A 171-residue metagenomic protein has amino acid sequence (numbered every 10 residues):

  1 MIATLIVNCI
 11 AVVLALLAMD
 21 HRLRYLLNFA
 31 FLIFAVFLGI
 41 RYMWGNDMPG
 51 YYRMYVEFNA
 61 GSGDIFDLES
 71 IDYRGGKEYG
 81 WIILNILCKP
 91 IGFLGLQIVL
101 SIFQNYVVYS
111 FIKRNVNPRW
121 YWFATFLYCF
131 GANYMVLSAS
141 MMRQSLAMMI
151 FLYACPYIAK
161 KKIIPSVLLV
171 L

Functional and structural regions predicted by a protein language model:
M1-F34: Start-transfer (signal-anchor) and selected internal transmembrane alpha helices of multi-pass inner/ER membrane
H21-F29, I112-F130: Transmembrane-helix signature of polytopic, membrane-embedded enzymes that assemble or transfer cell-envelope glycans
R24-F31, F37-I65: Extracytoplasmic loop-helix module adjacent to an early transmembrane segment
P49-A60, D64-I91: Short hydrophobic/aromatic helix or loop-helix immediately within or flanking a transmembrane segment in polytopic
V99-V116: Transmembrane-helix motifs of polytopic, lipid-linked glycan transferases
Y121-M141, S145-L152: Membrane-embedded helix bundles of polyisoprenyl
F151-I164: Membrane-interface transmembrane helices that cradle and orient dolichyl/undecaprenyl
I163-L171: Membrane-interface alpha helices of multi-pass inner-membrane proteins
